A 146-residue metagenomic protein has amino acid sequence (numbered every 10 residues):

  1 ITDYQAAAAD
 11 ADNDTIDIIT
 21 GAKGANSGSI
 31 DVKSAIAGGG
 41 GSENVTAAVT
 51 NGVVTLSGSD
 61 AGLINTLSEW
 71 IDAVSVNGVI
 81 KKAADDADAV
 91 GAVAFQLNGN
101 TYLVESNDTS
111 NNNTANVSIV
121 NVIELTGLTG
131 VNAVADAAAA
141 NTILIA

Functional and structural regions predicted by a protein language model:
T2-A146: Acidic glycine/aspartate-rich repeat arrays in secreted/surface proteins
